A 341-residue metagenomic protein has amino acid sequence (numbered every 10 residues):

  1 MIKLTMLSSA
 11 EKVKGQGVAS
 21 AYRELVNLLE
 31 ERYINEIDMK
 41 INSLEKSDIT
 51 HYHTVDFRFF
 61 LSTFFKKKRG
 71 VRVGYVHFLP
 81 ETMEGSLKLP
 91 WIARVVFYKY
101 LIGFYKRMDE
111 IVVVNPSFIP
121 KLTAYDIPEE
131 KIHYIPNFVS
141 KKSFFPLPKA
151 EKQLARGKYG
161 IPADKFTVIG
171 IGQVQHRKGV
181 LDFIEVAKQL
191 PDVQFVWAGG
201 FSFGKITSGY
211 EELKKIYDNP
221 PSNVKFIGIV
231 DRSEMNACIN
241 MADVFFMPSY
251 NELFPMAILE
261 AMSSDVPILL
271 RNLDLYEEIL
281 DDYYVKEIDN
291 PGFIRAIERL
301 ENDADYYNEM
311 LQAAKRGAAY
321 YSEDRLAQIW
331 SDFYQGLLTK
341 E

Functional and structural regions predicted by a protein language model:
I92-I111: Membrane-proximal helix-turn-helix segments that form the acceptor-binding/catalytic region of lipid-linked
P162-K178, I184-K188, V196: Conserved donor-binding/catalytic core segment of Leloir-type glycosyltransferases
I171, Q194-E212, G228: Glycosyltransferase donor-sugar binding loop
Y210-S233: Nucleotide-activated donor-binding/catalytic signature segment of Leloir-type glycosyltransferases, i.e., the conserved
I229, A237-A242: Short alpha-helical donor nucleotide-sugar binding micro-motif in glycosyltransferases
Y250: Aromatic "clamp/platform" in nucleotide-sugar-dependent glycosyltransferases that forms part of the donor/acceptor
P267-L270: Short hydrophobic beta-strand element within catalytic cores of glycosyltransferases and related nucleotide-activated
D281-G292, E298-A304, A319: Conserved acidic donor-binding segment of nucleotide-sugar-dependent glycosyltransferases
